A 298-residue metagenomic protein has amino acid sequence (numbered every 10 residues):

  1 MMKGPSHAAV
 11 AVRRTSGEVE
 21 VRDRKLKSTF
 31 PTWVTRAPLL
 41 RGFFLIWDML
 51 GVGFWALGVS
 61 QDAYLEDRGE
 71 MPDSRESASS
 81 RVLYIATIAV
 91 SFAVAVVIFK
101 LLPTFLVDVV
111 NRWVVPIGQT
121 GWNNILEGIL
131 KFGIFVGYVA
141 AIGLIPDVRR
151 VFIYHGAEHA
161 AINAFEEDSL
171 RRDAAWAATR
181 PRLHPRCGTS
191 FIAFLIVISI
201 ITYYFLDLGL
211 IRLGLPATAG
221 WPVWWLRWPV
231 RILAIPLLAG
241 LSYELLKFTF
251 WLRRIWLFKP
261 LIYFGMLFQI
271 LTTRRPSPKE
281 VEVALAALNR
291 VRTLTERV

Functional and structural regions predicted by a protein language model:
M1-M2, V114-F191, F248-R253, L257-V298: Polar-ligand-bearing catalytic/cofactor-coordination segments of membrane-embedded or membrane-tethered inner-membrane
M1-R68, P72, L144: Divalent-cation
S6-H7, A37-A56, E127-F152, I235-W251: Hydrophobic alpha-helical membrane-embedded segments
T29-R36, E70-Y84, A174-L183: Cytosolic juxtamembrane amphipathic/interface segments immediately preceding and feeding into a transmembrane helix
V59-E66, S91-P116, L195-R227, Y243: Juxtamembrane "helix exit" motif at the C-terminal ends of alpha-helical transmembrane segments in multi-pass membrane
S60, F99-P103, V107, F135-I145 (+7 more regions): Alpha-helical transmembrane segments of polytopic integral membrane proteins, especially the permease/helical cores
A63, D67-V114, Q119, N123-I145: Hydrophobic alpha-helical segments characteristic of transmembrane helices in integral membrane transporters
M71-E76, V107-I125, L210-L226, F248-K259 (+1 more regions): Membrane interface segments of multi-pass transport proteins and intramembrane proteases
